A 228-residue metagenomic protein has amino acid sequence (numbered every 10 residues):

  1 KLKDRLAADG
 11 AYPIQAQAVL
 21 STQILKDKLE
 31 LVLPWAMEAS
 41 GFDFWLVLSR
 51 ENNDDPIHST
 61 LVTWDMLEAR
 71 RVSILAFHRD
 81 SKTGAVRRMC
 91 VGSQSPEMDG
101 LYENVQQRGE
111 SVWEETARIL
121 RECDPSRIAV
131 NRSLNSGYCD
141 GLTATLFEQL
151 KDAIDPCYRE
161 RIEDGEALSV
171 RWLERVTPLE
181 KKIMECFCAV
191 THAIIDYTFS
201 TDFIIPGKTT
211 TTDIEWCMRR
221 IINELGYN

Functional and structural regions predicted by a protein language model:
K1-N223, Y227: A composition/biophysics-driven feature that prefers long, compositionally simple stretches
